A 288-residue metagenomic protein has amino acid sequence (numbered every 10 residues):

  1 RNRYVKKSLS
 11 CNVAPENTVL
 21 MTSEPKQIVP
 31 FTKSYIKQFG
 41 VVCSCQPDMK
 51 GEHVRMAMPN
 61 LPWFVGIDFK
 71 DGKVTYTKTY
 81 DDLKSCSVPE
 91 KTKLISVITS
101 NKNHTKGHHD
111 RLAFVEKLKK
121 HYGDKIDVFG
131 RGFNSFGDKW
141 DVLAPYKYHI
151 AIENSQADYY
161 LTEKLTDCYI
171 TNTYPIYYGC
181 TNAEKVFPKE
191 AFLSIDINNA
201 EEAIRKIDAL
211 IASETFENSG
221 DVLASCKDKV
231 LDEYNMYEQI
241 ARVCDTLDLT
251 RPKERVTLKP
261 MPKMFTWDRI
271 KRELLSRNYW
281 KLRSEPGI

Functional and structural regions predicted by a protein language model:
N2-M21, K33-D127, K139-H149, Q156-I288: Pol beta-like nucleotidyltransferase catalytic core
V5, Q27-I28: Terminal end segments
E24: Active-site beta-to-alpha loop of glycosyltransferases that engages the nucleotide-sugar donor
Q27, F133-S135: Short acidic loop-to-helix transition motifs that present clustered carboxylates
G130: Short loop/edge segments at beta-strand edges and connector loops that shape dinucleotide/nucleotide cofactor-binding
